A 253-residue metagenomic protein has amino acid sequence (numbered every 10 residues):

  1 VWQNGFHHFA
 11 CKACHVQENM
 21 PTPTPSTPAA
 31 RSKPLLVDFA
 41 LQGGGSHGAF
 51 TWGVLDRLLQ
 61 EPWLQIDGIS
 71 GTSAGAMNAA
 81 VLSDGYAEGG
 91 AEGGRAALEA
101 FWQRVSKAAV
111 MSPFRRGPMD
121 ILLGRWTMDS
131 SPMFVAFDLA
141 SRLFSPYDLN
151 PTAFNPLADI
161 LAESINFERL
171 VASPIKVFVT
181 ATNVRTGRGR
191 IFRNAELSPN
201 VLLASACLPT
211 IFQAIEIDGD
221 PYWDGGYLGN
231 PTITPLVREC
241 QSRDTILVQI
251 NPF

Functional and structural regions predicted by a protein language model:
G5-S70, A80-F253: Patatin-like phospholipase
G71, G75: Gly/Ala-rich beta-loop-alpha elbow adjacent to hydrolase catalytic centers
